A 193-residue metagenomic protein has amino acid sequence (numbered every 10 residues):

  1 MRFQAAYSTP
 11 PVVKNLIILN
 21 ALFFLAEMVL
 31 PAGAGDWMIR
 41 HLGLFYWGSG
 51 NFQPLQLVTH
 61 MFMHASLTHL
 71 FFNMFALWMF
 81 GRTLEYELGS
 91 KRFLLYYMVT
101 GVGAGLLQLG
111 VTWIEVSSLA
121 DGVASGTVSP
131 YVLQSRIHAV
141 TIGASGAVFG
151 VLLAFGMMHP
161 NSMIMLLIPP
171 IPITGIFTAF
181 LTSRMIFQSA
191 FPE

Functional and structural regions predicted by a protein language model:
M1-E193: A detector for small-residue-rich transmembrane helices and their helix-helix packing motifs
